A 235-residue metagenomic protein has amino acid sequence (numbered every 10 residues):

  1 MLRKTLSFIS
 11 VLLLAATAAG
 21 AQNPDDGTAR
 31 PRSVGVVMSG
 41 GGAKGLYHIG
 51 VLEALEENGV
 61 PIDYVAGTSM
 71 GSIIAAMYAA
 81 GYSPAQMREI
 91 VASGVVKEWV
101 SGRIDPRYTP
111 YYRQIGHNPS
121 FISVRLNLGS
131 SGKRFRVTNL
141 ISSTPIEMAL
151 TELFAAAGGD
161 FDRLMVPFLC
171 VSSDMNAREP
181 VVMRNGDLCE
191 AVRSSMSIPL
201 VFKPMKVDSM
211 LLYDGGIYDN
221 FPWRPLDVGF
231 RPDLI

Functional and structural regions predicted by a protein language model:
L2, G20-T68, A76-I235: Patatin-like phospholipase
S7-A16: Bacterial N-terminal signal peptides
